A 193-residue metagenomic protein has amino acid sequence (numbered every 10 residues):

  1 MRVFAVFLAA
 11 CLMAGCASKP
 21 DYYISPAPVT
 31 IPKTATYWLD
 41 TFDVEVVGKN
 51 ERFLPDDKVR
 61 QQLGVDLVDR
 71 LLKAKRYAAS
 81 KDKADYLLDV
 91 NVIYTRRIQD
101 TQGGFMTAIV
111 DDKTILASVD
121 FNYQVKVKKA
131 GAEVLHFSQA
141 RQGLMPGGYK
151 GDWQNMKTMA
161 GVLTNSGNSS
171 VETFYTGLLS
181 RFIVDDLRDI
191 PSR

Functional and structural regions predicted by a protein language model:
M1-C16: Sec-dependent bacterial lipoprotein signal peptides
A5, P28, Y77-A79, D112-T114: Residues embedded in well-ordered secondary-structure elements
G15-D69, A74, L163, S180-R193: A structural "domain/chain start" motif
A17-V29, K126-R193: C-terminal/domain-edge helix-coil "capping" segments
V46-P55, G103-D111, D152-G161: Flexible, solvent-exposed loop segments that connect beta-strands
D56-G64, T114-S118, T164, N168-E172 (+1 more regions): Solvent-exposed, acidic/flexible segments
K73-K83: Short, well-structured beta-strand/strand-turn elements
D82-K150: Surface-exposed short loop/turn segments
